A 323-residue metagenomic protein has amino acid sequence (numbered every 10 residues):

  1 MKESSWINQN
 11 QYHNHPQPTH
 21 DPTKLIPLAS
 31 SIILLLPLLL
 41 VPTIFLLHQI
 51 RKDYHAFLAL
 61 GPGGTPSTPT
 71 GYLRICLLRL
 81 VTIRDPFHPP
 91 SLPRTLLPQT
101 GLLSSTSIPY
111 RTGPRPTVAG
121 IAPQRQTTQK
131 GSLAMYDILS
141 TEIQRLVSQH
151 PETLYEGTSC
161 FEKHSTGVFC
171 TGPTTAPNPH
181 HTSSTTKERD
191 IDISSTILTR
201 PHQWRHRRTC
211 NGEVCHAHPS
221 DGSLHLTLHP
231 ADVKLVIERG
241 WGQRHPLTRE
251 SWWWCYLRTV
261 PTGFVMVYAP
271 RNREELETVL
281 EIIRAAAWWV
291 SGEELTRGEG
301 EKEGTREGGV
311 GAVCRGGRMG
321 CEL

Functional and structural regions predicted by a protein language model:
K2-N8, Y12-L323: Charge-dense, helix-prone N-terminal extensions
